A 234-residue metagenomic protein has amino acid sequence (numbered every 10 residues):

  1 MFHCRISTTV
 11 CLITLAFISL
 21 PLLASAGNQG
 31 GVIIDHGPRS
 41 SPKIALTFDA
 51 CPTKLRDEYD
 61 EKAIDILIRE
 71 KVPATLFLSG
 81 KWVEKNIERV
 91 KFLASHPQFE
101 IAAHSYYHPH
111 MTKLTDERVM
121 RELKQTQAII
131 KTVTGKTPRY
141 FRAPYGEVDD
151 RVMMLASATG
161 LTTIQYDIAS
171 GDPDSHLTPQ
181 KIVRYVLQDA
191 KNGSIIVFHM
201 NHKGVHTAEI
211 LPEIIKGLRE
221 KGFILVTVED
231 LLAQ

Functional and structural regions predicted by a protein language model:
M1-C11: Bacterial N-terminal signal peptides that target proteins for export
V10-P21: Bacterial N-terminal signal peptides
G27-A103, Y107-H110, E122, Q127-I129 (+1 more regions): Active-site beta->alpha N-cap acidic-glycine motif
G27-S40, E70, V205-Q234: C-terminal domain-boundary segment and adjacent tail
F48-A50, L76-G80, A103-S105, A143-Y145 (+3 more regions): A cross-domain feature marking catalytic cores of carbohydrate-active enzymes and several ubiquitous metabolic/repair
P52-D57, L78-N86, P109-L114, R142-V148 (+2 more regions): Acidic-and-aromatic substrate-binding clefts and catalytic sites of carbohydrate-active enzymes
D65-F77, E100, D116-D149, M154 (+2 more regions): CE4/NodB-like, metal-dependent polysaccharide N-deacetylase domain that modifies extracellular/periplasmic N-acetylated
E147, M153-D189, G222-Q234: His/Asp/Glu-enriched short active-site or ligand-binding loop at hydrolase and phosphoryl-transfer sites
